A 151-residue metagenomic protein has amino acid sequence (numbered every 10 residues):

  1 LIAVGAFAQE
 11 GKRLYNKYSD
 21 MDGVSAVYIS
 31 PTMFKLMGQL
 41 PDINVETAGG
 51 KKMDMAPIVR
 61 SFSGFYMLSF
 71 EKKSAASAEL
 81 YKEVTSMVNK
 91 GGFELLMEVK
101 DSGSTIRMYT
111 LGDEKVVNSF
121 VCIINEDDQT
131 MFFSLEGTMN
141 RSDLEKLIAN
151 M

Functional and structural regions predicted by a protein language model:
L1-L14: Bacterial Sec-dependent N-terminal signal peptides
G11-A78: Early exported N-terminus immediately downstream of N-terminal targeting peptides
L36-Q39, T105-T110: Short, solvent-exposed polar/charged micro-motifs at secondary-structure junctions
I58-S104: Mid-length scaffold segments of soluble, non-membrane domains
M108-R141: A short, solvent-exposed beta-edge/loop patch
G137-M151: C-terminal partner/receptor-binding element of secreted or periplasmic proteins
